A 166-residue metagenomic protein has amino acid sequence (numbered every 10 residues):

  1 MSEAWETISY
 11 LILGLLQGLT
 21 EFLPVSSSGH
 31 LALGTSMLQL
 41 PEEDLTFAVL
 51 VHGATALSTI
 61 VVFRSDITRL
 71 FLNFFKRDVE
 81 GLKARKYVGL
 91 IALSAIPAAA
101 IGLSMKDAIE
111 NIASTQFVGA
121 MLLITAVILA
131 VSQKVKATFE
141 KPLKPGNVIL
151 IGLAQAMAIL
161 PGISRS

Functional and structural regions predicted by a protein language model:
M1-S166: Multi-pass membrane proteins that catalyze or facilitate reactions on polyprenyl-/lipid-phosphate substrates and their
